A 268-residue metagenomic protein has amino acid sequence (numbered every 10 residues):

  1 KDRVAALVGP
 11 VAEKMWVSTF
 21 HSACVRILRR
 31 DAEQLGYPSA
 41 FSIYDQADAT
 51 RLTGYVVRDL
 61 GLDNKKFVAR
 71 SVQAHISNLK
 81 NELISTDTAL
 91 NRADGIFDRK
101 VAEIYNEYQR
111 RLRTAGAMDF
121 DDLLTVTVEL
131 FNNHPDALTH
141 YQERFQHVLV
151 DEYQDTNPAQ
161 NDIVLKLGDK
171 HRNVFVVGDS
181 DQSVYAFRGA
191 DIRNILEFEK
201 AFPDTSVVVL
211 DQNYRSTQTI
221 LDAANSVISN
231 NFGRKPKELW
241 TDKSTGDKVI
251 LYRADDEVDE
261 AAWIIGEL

Functional and structural regions predicted by a protein language model:
K1-S39, I43-Y44, T50, A115 (+4 more regions): P-loop NTPase Walker
A6-M15, D31-Y44, V57-F67, T86-A93 (+4 more regions): Short, polar/flexible loop-turn hinges at active-site or ligand-entry regions and domain interfaces
V11-K14, K170-N173, D179-D181, F202-V207 (+1 more regions): Short glycine-/polar-rich loops that comprise or flank the Walker A/P-loop and associated switch/sensor motifs
W16, D45-D48, D94-E197, V209-T219: Conserved helicase NTPase motor core
H21-C24, N78, S180-V184, G189-R193 (+4 more regions): Conserved nucleotide-binding/hydrolysis micro-motifs of P-loop NTPases
R26-E33, V184-A201, Q218, D222-N225 (+1 more regions): Short regulatory helix/loop adjacent to the ATP-binding pocket of P-loop NTPases
Q46-L112: Coupling/switch/interface segments within P-loop NTPase motor domains and analogous charged loops in nucleic-acid
P203-S206, D211-L268: Helicase P-loop NTPase motor core
